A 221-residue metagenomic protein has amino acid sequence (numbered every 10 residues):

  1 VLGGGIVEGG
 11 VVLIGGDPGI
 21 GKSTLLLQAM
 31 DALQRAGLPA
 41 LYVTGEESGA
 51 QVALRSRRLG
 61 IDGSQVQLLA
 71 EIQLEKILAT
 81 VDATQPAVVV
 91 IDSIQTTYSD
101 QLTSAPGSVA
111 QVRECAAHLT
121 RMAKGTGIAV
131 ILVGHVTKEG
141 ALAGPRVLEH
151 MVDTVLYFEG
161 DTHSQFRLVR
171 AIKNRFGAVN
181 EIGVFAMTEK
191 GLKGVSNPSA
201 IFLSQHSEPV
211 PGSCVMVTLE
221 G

Functional and structural regions predicted by a protein language model:
V1-D62, L74, L78, D82: The Walker A/P-loop phosphate-binding site
L2-G5, G9, T97-A105, G134 (+2 more regions): P-loop NTPase nucleotide-binding/switch module
G15-P18, L41-T44, D62-E71, Y98-R113: Flexible beta-alpha connector loops of hexameric P-loop NTPases
D17-G19, G45-S48, E71-L74, S93-T96 (+5 more regions): Short, ordered loop/turn segments at secondary-structure junctions
P39, S64-Q65, Q85-V88, G125-L132: Loop/turn-to-beta-strand initiation segments
S56, A141-M151: Short regulatory helix/loop adjacent to the ATP-binding pocket of P-loop NTPases
D82-V88, Q95, M151, G160-G221: Conserved P-loop NTPase
A110-I131, H135, M151-T162: Substrate-engagement module of ASCE P-loop NTPases
